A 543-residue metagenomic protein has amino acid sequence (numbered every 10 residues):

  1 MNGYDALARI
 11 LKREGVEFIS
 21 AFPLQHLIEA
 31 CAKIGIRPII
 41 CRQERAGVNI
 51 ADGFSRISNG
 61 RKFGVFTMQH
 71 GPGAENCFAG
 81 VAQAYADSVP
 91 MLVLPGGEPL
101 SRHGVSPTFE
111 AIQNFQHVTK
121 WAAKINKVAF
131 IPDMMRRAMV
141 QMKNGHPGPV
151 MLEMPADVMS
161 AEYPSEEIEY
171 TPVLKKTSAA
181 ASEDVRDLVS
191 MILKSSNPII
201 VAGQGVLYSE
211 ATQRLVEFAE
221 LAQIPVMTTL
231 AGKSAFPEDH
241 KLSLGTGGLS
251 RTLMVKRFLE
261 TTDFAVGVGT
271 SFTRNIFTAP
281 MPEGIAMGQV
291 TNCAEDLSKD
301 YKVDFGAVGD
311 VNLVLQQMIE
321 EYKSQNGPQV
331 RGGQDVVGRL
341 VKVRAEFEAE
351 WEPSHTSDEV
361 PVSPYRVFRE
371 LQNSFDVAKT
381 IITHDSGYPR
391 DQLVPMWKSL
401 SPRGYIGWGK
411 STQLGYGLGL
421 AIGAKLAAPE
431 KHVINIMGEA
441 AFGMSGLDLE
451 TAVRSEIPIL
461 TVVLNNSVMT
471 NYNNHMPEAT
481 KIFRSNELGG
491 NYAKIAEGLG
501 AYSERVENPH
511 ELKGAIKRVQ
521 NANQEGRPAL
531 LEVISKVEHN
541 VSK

Functional and structural regions predicted by a protein language model:
M1-P328, T451, P458-T461, T470: N-terminal alpha/beta PP-like core and its mobile active-site loop of ThDP/TPP-dependent enzymes
Y4, K12-E14, F18-I34, K342-A424: Active-site diphosphate/adenylate-binding microenvironment
P23, A46-I50, G73-N76, V314 (+4 more regions): Catalytic-loop motifs flanking and including active-site residues across diverse enzymes
Q43-E44, H103-S106, K175-D187, G247-R251 (+5 more regions): A general structural motif
D52, Q113, V216, R369 (+3 more regions): Active-site phosphate/pyrophosphate- and oxyanion-stabilizing loops and adjacent acidic/basic residues in soluble
R102, L249, S298-D300, G306-V308 (+3 more regions): Thiamine diphosphate
A129, S165-E167, R186, G284-S386 (+2 more regions): Phosphate/pyrophosphate-binding active-site segments
G203-L207, T356-S357, G438-A440: Conserved short loop/turn motifs at secondary-structure junctions
